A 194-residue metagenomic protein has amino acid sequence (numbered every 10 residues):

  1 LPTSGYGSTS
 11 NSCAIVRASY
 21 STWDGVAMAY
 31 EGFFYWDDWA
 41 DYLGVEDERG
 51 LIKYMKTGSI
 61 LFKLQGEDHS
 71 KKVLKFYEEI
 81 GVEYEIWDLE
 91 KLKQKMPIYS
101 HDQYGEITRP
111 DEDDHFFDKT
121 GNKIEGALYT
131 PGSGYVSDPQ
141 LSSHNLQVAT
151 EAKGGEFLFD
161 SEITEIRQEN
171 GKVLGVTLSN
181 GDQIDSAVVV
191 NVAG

Functional and structural regions predicted by a protein language model:
L1-P2, L92, L146: Short beta-to-alpha linker loops that shape the active-site pocket of alpha/beta-hydrolase fold enzymes
L1-T9: Glycine-rich FAD pyrophosphate-binding loop
Y6-G7, L51-K53, K119: Short secondary-structure boundary/capping segments within folded domains
S8, M28, V192: Short acidic-hydrophobic sequence patches enriched in Asp/Glu that either
S8-S12, P139: Conserved donor sugar-nucleotide recognition element shared by glycan-biosynthetic enzymes
C13-D114: Dinucleotide-binding Rossmann-like beta1-alpha1 core, especially the glycine-rich loop that anchors the ADP
L64, A193-G194: Glycine-rich, N-terminal phosphate-binding loop of Rossmann-like dinucleotide-binding domains
H115-V188, V192: Helical element adjacent to the flavin cofactor pocket in flavoenzyme catalytic cores
